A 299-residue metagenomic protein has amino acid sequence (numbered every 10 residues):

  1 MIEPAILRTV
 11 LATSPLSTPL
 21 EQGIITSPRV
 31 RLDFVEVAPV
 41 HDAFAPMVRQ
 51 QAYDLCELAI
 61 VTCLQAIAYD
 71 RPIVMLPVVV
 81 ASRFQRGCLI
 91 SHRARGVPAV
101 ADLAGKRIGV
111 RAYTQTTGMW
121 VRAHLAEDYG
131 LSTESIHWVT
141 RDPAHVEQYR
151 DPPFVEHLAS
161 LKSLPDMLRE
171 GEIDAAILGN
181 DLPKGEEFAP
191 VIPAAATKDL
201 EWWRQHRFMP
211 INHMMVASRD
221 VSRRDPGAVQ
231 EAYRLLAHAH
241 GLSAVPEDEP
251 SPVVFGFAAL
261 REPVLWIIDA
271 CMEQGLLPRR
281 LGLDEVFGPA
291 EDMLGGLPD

Functional and structural regions predicted by a protein language model:
M1-R8, V97-R107, E273, P278-L281: Immediate post-signal peptide segment of exported/extracytoplasmic ligand-binding proteins
L7-A12, C56, G109, A176: Short, well-ordered beta-strand segments
T9, S82-P98, F208-R223: Hydrophobic/proline-rich hinge and linker segments of small-molecule sensing/allosteric domains, predominantly
P15-A123, E127-L131, R141: Short, glycine-/small- and polar/acidic-enriched structural segments that line small-molecule recognition paths
V35-P46, P98, H137-R169, A259 (+1 more regions): Short helix-initiation/N-cap motifs at beta->coil->alpha
P153-L242: Pocket-lining segment of extracytoplasmic ligand-binding domains
P210-N212, L277-D299: Conserved C-terminal helix/tail region of periplasmic/extracytoplasmic solute-binding proteins
V216, V221-P278: Secondary-structure end/capping motifs
